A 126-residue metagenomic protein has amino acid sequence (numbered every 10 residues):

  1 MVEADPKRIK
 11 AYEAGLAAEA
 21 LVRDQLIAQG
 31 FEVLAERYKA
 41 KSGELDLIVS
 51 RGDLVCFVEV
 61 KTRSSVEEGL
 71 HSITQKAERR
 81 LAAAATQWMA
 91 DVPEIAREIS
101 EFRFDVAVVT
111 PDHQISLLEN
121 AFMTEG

Functional and structural regions predicted by a protein language model:
M1-E36: Acidic-basic catalytic patches of nuclease active cores, encompassing PD-(D/E)XK and other metal-cofactor nuclease
V2-E3, T62-P111: Catalytic cores of nucleic-acid endonucleases
A28, S50-R51, R97, G126: Positively charged, solvent-exposed patches that mediate nucleic-acid binding
E32, V55-F57, E101: Hydrophobic "anchor" residues on beta-strands that sit immediately upstream of conserved functional sites
E36-K39, D105-A107: Short, solvent-exposed loop/turn elements at beta->coil junctions and helix N-caps that rim active or binding pockets
K41-G43, D112: Short acidic/glycine-enriched loop/turn segments that link adjacent beta-strands
L45-E68, L81: Conserved catalytic cores of phosphodiester-cleaving nucleases, focusing on short active-site segments
V109-G126: Short, low-complexity, polybasic intrinsically disordered segments
